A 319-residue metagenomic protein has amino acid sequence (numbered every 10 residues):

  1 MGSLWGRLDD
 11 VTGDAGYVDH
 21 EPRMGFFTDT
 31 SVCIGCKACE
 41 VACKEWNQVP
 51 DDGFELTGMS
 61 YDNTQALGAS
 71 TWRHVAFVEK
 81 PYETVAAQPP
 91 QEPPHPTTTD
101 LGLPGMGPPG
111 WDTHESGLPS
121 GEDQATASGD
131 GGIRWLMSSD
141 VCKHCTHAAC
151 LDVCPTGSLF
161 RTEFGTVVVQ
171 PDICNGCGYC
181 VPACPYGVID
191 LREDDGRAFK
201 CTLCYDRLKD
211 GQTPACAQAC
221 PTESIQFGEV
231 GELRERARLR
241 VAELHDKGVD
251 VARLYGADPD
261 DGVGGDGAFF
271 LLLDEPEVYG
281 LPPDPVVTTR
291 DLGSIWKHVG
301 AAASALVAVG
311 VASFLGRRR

Functional and structural regions predicted by a protein language model:
M1-R319: Non-ligating segments of multi-cofactor redox enzymes
